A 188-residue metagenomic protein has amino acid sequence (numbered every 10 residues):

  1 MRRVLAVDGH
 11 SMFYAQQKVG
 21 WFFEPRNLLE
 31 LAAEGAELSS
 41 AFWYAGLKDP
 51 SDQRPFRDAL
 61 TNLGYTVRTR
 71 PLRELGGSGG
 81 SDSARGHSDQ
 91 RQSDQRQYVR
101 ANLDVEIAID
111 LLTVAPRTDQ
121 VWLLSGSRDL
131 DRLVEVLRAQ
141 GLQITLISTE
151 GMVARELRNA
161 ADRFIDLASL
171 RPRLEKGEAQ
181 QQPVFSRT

Functional and structural regions predicted by a protein language model:
M1-T188: Terminal and domain-boundary accessory regions
